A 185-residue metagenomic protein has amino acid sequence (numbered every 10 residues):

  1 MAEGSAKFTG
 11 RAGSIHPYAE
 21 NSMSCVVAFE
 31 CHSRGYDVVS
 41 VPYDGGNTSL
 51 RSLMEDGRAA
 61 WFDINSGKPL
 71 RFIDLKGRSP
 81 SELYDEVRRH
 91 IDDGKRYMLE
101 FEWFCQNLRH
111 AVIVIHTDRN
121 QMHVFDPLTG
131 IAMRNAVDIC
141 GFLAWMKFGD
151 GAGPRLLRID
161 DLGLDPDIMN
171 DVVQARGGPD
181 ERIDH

Functional and structural regions predicted by a protein language model:
M1-N47: Active-site-adjacent structural segments surrounding the nucleophilic cysteine of cysteine proteases and isopeptidases
A2, A6, A12, A19 (+8 more regions): A sequence-composition feature that detects small, non-aromatic residues
S5-T9, S24-V27, N47-R51, A59-W61 (+6 more regions): Intrinsically disordered, low-complexity regions
G10, V124-F125, G130-H185: Noncatalytic regulatory segments and standalone regulatory/sensor domains
A28, H32-R109, I115-V137, G141-F142: Conserved active-site-adjacent core of cysteine acyl-enzyme catalytic domains
